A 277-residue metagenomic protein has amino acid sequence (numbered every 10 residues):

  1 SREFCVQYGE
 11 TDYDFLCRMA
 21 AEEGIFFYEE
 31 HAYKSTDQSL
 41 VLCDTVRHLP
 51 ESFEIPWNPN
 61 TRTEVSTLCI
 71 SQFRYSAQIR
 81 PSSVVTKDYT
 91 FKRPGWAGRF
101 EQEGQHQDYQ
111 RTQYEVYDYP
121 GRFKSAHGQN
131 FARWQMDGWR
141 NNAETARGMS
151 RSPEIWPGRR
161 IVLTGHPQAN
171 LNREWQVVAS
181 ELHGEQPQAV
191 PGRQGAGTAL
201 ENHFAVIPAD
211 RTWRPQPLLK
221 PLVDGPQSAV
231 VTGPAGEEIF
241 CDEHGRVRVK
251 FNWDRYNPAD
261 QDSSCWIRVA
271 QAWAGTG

Functional and structural regions predicted by a protein language model:
S1-G277: Amphipathic alpha-helical and helix-coil boundary elements used as assembly and membrane-proximal scaffolds
